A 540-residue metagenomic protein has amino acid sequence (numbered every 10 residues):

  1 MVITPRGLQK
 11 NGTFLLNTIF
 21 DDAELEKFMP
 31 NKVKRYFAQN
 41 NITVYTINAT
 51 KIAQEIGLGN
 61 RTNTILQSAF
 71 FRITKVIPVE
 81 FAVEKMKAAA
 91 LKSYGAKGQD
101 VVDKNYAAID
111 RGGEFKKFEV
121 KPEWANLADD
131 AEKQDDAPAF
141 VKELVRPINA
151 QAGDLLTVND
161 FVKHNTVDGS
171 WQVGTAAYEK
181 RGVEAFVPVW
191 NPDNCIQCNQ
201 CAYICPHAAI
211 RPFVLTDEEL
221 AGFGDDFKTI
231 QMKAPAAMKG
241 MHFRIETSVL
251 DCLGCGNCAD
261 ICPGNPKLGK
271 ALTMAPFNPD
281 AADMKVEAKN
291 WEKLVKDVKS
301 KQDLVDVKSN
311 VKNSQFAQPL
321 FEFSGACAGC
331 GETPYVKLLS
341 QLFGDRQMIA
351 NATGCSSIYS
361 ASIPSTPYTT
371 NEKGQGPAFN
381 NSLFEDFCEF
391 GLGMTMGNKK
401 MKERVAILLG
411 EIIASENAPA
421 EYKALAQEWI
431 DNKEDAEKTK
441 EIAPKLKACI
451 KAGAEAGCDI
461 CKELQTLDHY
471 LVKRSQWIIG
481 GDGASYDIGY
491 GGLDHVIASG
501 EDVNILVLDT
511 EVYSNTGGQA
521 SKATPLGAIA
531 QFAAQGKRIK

Functional and structural regions predicted by a protein language model:
M1-A150, L220-G224: Active-site cofactor/cluster-binding pocket
G7, G264, L338-G344, Y490 (+1 more regions): Alpha-helix C-terminal capping segments
L8-G12, Q39-I42, P206, G240-H242 (+6 more regions): Short coil/turn connectors at secondary-structure junctions
T13-L16, A23-A38, K285-D306, P367-A378 (+1 more regions): Acidic, Ser/Thr-rich peripheral helices and adjacent loops at domain boundaries
N17, I47, A352, I479 (+1 more regions): Generic beta-sheet signal
D21-L25, I52-Q54, P279-A281, S356-Y359 (+2 more regions): Short gly/pro/ser/thr-enriched loop/turn and capping motifs at secondary-structure boundaries
A82, M86, G95-C252, A259-W477 (+1 more regions): Ferredoxin-type iron-sulfur electron-transfer modules and their immediate structural context
Y359-S360, G457-C458, E463-K540: Thiamine diphosphate
